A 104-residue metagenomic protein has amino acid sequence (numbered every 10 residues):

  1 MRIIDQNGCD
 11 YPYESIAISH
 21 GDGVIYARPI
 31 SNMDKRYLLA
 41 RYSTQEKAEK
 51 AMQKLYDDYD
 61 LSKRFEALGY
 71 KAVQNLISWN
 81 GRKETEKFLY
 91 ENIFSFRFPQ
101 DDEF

Functional and structural regions predicted by a protein language model:
M1-F104: Eukaryotic intrinsically disordered, low-complexity regulatory linkers and tails enriched in Ser/Thr/Pro
